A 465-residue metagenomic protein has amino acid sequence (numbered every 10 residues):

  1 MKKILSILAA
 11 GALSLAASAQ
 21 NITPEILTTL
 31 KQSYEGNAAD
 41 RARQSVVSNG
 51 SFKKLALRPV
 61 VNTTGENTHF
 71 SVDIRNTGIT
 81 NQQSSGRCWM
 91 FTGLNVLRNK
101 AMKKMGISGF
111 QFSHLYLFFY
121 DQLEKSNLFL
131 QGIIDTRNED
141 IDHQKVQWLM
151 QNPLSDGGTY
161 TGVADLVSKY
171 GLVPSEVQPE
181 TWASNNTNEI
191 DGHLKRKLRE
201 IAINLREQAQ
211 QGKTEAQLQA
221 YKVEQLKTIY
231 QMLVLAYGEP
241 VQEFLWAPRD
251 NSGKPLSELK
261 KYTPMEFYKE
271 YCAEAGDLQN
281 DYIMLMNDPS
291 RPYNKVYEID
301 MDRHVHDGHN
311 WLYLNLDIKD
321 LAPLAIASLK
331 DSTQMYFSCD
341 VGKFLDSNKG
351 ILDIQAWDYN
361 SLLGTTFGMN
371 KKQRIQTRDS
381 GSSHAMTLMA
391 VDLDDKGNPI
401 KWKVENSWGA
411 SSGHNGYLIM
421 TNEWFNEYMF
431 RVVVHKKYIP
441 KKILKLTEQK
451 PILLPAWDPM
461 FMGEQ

Functional and structural regions predicted by a protein language model:
K2-A10: Sec-dependent signal peptide recognition, specifically the positively charged N-region followed immediately by
A10-S18: Hydrophobic h-region of N-terminal signal peptides that target proteins for export in Gram-negative bacteria
N21-G78: N-terminal regions that are enriched for targeting/export leaders and immediately downstream pro/stem segments
E66-T136: Post-signal peptide N-terminal segment of secreted/secretory-pathway proteins
I74-G86, W148-L154, G308-N315, L324-A325 (+1 more regions): Second-shell loop/turn segments in exported
M90, Y116-F119, D165, P174-V177 (+4 more regions): Structural recognition of the beta-strand scaffold that forms the well-ordered cores of secreted hydrolase catalytic
H114-A247: Papain-like cysteine protease catalytic cores
G212-Q465: Active-site signature of cysteine proteases
